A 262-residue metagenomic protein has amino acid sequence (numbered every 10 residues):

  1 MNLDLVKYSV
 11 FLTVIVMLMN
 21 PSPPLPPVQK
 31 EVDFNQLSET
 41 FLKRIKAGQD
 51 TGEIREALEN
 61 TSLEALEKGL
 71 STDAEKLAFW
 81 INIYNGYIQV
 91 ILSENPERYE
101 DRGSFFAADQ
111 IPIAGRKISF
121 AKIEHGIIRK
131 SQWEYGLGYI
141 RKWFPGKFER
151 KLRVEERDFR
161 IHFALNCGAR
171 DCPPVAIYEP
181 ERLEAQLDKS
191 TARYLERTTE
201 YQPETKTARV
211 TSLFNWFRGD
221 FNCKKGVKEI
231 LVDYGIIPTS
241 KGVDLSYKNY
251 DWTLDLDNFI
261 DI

Functional and structural regions predicted by a protein language model:
M1-S9: Bacterial N-terminal signal peptides that target proteins for export
Y8-V14, I91: A ubiquitous, low-specificity "background" feature that marks scattered single residues across proteins without
V14-P21: Hydrophobic h-region of N-terminal signal peptides that target proteins for export in Gram-negative bacteria
P23-L70, A74-I262: Interaction/scaffold regions that mediate signaling and macromolecular assembly across diverse proteins
